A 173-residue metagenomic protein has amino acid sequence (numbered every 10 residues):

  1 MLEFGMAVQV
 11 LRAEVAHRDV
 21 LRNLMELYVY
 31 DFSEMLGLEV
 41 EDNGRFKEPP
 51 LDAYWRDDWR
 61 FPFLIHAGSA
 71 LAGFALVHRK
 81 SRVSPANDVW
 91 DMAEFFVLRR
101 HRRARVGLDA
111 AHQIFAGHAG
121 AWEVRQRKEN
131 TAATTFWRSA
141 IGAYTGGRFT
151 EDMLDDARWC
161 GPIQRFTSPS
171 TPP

Functional and structural regions predicted by a protein language model:
V8-N23: A short beta-loop-alpha structural element at the N-terminal edge of CoA-dependent acyl/N-acetyltransferase catalytic
V29-D52: Conserved GNAT-fold acetyl-CoA-binding loop/helix
P50-L64: A short helix-loop-beta-strand connector motif used in the catalytic cores of GNAT acetyltransferases and, in some
L64, A70-R79, D91: Conserved beta-strand in the GNAT
R82-V89: A short, polar/charged loop-to-alpha-helix boundary motif
M92-R103, Q126-K128: A short, internal acetyl-CoA/4′-phosphopantetheine-binding micro-motif in the GNAT/acyltransferase core
V97, R103-A116, F136: Conserved acetyl-CoA-binding loop-helix of GNAT-fold acetyltransferases
F115, E123-R138, G142, D152-W159: Conserved beta-strand-loop-alpha-helix junction that forms the acyl-donor binding cleft
